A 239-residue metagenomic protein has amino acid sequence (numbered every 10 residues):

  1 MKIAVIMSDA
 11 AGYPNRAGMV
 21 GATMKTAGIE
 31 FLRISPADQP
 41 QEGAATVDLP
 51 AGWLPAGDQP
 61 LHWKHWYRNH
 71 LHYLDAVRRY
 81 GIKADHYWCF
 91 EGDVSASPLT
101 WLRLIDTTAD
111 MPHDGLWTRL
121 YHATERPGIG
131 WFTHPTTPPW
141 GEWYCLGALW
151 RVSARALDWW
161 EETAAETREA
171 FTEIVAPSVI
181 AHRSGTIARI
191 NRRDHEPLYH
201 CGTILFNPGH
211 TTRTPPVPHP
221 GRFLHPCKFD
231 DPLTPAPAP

Functional and structural regions predicted by a protein language model:
M1-G12: N-proximal low-complexity "stem/linker" segments adjacent to membrane-targeting elements
I6, G28-A37, L116: Short, hydrophobic beta-strand segments that form beta-sheet elements in well-ordered domains
A10-P14, D93-S97: Short acidic, S/G/P-rich loop/turn micro-motifs used as interaction or catalytic elements
A11-K25: Short, well-formed alpha-helical segments that are part of the catalytic scaffolds of diverse glycosyltransferases
I34-A84: Active-site-proximal specificity loops/subdomain of glycosyltransferases
A84-S95: Short beta-strand-to-loop acidic/aromatic patch adjacent to the donor-nucleotide binding site
S95-H182, F229-L233, P237: Conserved catalytic core of nucleotide-sugar-dependent glycosyltransferases
T163-P239: C-terminal catalytic/acceptor-binding lobe
